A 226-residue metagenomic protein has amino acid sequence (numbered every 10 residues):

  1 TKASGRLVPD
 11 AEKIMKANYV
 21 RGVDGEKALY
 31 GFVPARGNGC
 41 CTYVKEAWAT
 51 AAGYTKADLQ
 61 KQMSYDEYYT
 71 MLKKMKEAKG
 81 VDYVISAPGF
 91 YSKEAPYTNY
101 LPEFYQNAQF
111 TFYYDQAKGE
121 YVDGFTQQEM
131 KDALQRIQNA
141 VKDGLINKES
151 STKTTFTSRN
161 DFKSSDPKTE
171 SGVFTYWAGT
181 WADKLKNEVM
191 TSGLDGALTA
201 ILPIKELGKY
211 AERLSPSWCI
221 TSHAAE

Functional and structural regions predicted by a protein language model:
T1-E226: Extracytoplasmic/secretory soluble proteins
